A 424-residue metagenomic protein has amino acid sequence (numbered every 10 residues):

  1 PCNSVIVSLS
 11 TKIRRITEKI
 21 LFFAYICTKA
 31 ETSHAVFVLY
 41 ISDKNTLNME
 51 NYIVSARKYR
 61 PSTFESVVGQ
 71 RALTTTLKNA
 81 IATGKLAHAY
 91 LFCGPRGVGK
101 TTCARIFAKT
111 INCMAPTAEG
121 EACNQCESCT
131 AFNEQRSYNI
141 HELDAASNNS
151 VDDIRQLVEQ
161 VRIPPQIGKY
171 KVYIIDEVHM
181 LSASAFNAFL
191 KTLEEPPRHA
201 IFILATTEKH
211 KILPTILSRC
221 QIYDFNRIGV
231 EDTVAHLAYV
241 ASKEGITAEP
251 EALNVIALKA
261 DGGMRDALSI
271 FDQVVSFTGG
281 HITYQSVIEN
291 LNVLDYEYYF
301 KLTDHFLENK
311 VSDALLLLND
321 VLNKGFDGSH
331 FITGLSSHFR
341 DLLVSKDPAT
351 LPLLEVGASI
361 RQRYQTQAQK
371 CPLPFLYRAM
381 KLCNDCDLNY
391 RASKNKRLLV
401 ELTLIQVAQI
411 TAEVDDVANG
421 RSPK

Functional and structural regions predicted by a protein language model:
P1-V7, T11-K19, A24-K29, S42: Short, low-complexity, charge-dense intrinsically disordered segments
C2-S10, E50, Q166, S276 (+2 more regions): Residue-level detector of transmembrane insertion/anchoring sites
T17-E18, T32, R60, A108 (+3 more regions): Sequence-pattern detector for short linear motifs and compositional/periodic biases rather than a specific fold
L21-T28, T32-I222, V240: P-loop/Walker A NTP-binding region and its immediately flanking N-terminal helices in P-loop NTPase folds
E134-Y138, D153-E159, K169, Q221-P423: Extended, largely alpha-helical regulatory/partner-binding modules appended to the mid-to-C-terminal parts
